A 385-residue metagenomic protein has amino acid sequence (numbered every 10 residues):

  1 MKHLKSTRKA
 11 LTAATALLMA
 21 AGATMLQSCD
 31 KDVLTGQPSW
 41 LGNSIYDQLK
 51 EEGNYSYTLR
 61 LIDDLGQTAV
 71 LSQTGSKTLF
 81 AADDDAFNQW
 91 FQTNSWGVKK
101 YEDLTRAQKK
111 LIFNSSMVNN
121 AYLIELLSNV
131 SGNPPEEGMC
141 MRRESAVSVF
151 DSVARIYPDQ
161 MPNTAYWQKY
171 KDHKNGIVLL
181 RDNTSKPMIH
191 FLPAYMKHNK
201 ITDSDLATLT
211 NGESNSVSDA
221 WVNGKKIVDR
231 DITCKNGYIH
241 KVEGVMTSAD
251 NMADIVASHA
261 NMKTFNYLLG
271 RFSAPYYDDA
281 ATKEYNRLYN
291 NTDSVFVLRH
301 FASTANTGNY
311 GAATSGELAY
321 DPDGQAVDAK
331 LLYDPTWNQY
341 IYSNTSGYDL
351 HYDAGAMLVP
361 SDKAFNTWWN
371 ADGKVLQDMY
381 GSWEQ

Functional and structural regions predicted by a protein language model:
K2-S6, T12-T15, G22-Q385: Mature, structured domains of secreted/extracytosolic soluble proteins
